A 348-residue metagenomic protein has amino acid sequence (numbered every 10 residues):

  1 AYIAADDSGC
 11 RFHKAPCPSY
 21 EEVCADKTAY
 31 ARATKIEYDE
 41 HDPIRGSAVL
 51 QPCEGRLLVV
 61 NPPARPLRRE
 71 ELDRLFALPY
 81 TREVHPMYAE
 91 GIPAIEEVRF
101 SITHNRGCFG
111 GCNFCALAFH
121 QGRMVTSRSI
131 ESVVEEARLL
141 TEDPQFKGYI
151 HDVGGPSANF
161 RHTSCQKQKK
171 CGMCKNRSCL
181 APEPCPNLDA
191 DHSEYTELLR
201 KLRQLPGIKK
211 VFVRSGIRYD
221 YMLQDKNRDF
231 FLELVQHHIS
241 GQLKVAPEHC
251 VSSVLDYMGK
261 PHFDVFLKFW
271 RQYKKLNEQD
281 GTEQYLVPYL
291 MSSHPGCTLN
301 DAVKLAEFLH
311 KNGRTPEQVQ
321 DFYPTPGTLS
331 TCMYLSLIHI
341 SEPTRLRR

Functional and structural regions predicted by a protein language model:
A1-V98: Flexible, acidic/Gly-rich N-terminal and inter-domain linker regions that tether and position cofactor-handling modules
Y2-C24, Y38, A64, R128 (+2 more regions): Terminal amphipathic helices with adjacent charged low-complexity linkers/tails
Y88-A116, F146-Y149, Y323: N-terminal pre-triad scaffold of radical SAM enzymes
F100-N113, M124-S127, E136, L140 (+2 more regions): Cysteine-centered iron-sulfur cluster-binding motifs in ferredoxin-type domains/subunits of redox enzymes
V133, V245, V319: Conserved, mostly hydrophobic/aromatic
L139-V287, M291-P295: Conserved SAM/AdoMet-binding glycine-rich loop
P295-H310: Catalytic cores of alpha/beta
S336-L346: Residue-level detector of conserved catalytic or cofactor/ligand-binding positions in enzyme active sites
